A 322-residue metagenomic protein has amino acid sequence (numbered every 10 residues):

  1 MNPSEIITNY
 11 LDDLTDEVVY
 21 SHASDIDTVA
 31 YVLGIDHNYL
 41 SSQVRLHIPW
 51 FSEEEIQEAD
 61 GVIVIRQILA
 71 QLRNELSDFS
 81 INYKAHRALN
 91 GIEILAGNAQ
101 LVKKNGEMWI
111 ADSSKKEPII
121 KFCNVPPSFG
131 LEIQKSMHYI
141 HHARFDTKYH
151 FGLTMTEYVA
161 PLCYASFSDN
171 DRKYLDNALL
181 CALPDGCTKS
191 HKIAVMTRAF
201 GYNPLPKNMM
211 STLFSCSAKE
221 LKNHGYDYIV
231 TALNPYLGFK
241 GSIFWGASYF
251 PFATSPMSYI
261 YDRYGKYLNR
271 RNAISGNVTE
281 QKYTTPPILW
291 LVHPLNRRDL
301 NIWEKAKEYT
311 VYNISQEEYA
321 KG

Functional and structural regions predicted by a protein language model:
V19-A23, I56-A59: Charged, low-complexity interaction regions
Y31-A70, L76: Acidic, low-complexity, intrinsically disordered interaction modules
Q57-E107: Long amphipathic alpha-helical scaffold segments
V102-D146: Short amphipathic alpha-helix that is part of the acyltransferase structural core
K121-N124, F167-Q281, H293: Acyl-donor binding region in acyl/amide transferases
Q134, K148-S166: Conserved beta-hairpin
K148, P286-W290: Short hydrophobic/aromatic beta-strand or adjacent loop that forms the aromatic wall/cage of a ligand/substrate-binding
I302-G322: Short, cationic low-complexity segments
